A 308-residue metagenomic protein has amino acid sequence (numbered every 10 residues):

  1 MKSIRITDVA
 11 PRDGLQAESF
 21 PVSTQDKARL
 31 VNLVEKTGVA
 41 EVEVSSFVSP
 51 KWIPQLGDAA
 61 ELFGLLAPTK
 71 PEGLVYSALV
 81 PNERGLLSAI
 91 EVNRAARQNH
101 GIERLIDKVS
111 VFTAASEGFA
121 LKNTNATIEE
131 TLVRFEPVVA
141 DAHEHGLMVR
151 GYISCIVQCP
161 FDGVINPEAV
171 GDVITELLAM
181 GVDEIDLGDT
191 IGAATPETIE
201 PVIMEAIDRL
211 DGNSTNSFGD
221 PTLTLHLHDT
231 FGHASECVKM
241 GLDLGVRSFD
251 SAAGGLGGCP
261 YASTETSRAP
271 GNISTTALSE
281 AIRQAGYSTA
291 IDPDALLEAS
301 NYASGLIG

Functional and structural regions predicted by a protein language model:
M1-G308: Catalytic cores and adjacent flexible loops of soluble metabolic enzymes that perform enolate/carbanion chemistry on
